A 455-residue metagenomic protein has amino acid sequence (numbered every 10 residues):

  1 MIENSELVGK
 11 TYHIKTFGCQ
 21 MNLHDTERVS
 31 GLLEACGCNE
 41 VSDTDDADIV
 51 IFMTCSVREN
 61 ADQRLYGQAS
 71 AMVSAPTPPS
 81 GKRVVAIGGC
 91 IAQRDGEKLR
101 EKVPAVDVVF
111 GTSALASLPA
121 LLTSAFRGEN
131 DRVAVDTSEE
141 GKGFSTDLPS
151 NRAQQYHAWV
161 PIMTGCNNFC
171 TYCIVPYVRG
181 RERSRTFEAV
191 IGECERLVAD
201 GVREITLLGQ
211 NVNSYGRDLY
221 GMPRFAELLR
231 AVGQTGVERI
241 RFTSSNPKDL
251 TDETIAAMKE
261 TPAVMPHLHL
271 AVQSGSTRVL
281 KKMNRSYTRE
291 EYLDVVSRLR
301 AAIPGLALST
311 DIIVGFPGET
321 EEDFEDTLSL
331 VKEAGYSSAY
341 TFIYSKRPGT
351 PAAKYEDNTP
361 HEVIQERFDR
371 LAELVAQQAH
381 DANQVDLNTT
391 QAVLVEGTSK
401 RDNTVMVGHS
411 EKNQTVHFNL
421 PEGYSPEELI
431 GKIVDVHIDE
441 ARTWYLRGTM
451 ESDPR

Functional and structural regions predicted by a protein language model:
M1-Y215, E253, M258, L268 (+4 more regions): Proteins enriched for Cys/Gly/acidic motifs involved in redox and nucleic-acid/cofactor modification
S56-A61, V202-Q234, N246-E253, L280 (+1 more regions): Conserved glycine-rich "GG(E/T)P / GGGxP" loop and the immediately following alpha-helix in the radical SAM core
F169, C173-G180, R239-K248, S274-R285 (+3 more regions): Conserved strand-turn element in the central/C-terminal portion of the radical SAM core barrel that lines
C170, V190, L207, F242 (+7 more regions): Conserved, mostly hydrophobic/aromatic
A199, A226-E227, A231-R239, L250-I312: Radical SAM/AdoMet-radical enzyme domain recognition
R203, E238, S337: Short acidic/polar active-site loop segments enriched in Thr and Asp
Y220-R230, D252-P266, E319-S337, H361-E366 (+1 more regions): Short, electropositive alpha-helical surface patch
K354-R455: Terminal RNA-binding accessory module
